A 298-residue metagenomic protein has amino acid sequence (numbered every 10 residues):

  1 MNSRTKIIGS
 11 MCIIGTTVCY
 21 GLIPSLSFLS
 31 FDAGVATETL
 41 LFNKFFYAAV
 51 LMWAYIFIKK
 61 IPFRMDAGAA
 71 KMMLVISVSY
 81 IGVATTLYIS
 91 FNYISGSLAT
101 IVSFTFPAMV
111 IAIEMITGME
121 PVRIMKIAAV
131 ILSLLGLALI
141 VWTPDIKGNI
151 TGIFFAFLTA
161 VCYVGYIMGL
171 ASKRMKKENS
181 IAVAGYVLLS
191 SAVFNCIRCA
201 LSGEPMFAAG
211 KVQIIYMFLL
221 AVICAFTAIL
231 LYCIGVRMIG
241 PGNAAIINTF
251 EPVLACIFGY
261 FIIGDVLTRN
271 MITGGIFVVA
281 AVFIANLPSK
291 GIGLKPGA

Functional and structural regions predicted by a protein language model:
M1-T39, N43, T86, D145-S172 (+2 more regions): Glycine-/small-residue-enriched transmembrane alpha-helix faces in small-molecule transporters and effluxers
T5-G9, G34-F42, M65-A70, W142-G165 (+2 more regions): Juxtamembrane helix-entry segments on the extracytoplasmic side of multipass membrane proteins
M11, F42-N43, A99-T105, L170-A192 (+1 more regions): Helix-helix packing/entry segments at the starts of transmembrane helices
C19, P24, W53-S103, L139 (+1 more regions): Specific transmembrane alpha-helical segments of multi-pass solute transporters/efflux pumps, especially DMT/EamA
S30, L40, K44, S90 (+7 more regions): Hydrophobic/aromatic residues within transmembrane alpha-helices of multi-pass small-molecule transporters
D32-G82, M109-V110, V161-G169, A184-G203 (+2 more regions): Transmembrane alpha-helices of multi-pass small-molecule transport proteins
L51-F57, L87, F106-I131, V253-T273: C-terminal transmembrane-helix exit sites in multi-pass transporters
M52, V122-W142, N195, T249 (+2 more regions): Hydrophobic transmembrane alpha-helices of multi-pass small-molecule transport proteins
